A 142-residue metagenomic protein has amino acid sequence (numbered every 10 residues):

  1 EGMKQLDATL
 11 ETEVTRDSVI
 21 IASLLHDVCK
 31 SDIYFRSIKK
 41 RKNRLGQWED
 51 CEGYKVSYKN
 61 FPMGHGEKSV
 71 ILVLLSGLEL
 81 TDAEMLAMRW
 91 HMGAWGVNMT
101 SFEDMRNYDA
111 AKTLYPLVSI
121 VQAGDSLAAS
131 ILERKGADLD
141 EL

Functional and structural regions predicted by a protein language model:
E1-L6: Glycine-rich active-site/cofactor-binding loop and its immediate structural neighborhood
A8-A137: Divalent metal-dependent catalytic cores for phosphoryl transfer on phosphate-bearing substrates
L139-L142: A short alpha/beta connector and helix-capping loop motif
